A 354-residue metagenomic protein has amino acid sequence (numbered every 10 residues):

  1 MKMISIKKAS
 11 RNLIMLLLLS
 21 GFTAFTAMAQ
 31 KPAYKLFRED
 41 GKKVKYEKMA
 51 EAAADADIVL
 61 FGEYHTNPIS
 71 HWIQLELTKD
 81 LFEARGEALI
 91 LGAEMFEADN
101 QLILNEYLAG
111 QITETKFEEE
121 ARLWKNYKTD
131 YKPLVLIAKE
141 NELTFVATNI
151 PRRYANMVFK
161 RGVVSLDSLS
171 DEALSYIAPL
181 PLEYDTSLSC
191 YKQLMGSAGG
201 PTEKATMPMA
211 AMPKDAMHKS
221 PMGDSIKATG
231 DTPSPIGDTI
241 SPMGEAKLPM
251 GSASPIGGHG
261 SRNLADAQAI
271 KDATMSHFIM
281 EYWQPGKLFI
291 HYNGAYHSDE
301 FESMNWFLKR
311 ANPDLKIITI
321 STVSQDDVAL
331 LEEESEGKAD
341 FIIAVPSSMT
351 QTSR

Functional and structural regions predicted by a protein language model:
K2-M15: Bacterial N-terminal signal peptides that target proteins for export
L18, F25-A56: N- or domain-start disorder-to-order transition segments that initiate the globular core
G41-K42, Y46-F82, G86: Zymogen propeptides
I58-Y64, I90-L91, A138, L288-N293: Beta-strand elements within well-structured catalytic alpha/beta cores of enzymes that handle phosphate/sulfate esters
Y64-P68, F96-N100, P151-A155, A295-S298 (+1 more regions): Solvent-exposed loop/turn segments at secondary-structure junctions within structured extracellular/periplasmic domains
L89-F96, I318-T322: Short internal beta-strands
L102-D215, K219-I226, G237-Y282: A substrate-binding/cap region within the structured catalytic cores of diverse enzymes
T274-I290, A295-R354: C-terminal regions of proteins
